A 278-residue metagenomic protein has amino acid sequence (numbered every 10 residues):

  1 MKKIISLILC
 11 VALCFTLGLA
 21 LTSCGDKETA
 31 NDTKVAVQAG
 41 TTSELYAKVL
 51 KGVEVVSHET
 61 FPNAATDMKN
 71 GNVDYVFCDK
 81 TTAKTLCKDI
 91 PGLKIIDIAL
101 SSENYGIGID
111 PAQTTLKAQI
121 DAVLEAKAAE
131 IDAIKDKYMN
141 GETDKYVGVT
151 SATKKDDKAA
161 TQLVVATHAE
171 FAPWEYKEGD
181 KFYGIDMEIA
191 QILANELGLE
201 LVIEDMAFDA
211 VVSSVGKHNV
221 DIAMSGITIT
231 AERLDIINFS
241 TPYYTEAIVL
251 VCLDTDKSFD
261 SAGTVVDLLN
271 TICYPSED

Functional and structural regions predicted by a protein language model:
M1-L9: Positively charged n-region of N-terminal signal peptides that target proteins for export
C10-G18: Bacterial N-terminal signal peptides
L19-S23: C-terminal motif of bacterial Sec signal peptides marking the signal peptidase cleavage site
G25-K34, D144-F182, G216, K257-T271: Immediate post-signal peptide segment of exported/extracytoplasmic ligand-binding proteins
K27-A30, G40, K80-K84, K88-S102 (+5 more regions): Acidic, polar ligand-binding/catalytic clefts
A36-V49, I272-D278: Secondary-structure junction motif
V37-Q38, K48-F61, A65-N70, Y75 (+3 more regions): Extracytoplasmic small-molecule ligand-binding "clamshell" domains of the periplasmic binding protein/Venus flytrap
Y46-G52, I95-A99, D121-T161, D278: Ligand-binding clefts/hinges and TM-proximal coupling segments of bilobed small-molecule sensing domains
